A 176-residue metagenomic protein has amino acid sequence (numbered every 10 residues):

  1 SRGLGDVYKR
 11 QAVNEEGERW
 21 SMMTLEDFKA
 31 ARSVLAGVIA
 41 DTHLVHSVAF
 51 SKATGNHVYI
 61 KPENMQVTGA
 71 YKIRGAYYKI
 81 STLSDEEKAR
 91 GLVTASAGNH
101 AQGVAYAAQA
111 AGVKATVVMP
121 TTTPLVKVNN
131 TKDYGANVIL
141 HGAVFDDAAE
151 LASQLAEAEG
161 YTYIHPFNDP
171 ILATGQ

Functional and structural regions predicted by a protein language model:
S1-Y8: Short, small-residue-biased leader/transition segments that mark boundaries at the very start of proteins
G5, V13, G75-Y77: Sequence-pattern detector for short linear motifs and compositional/periodic biases rather than a specific fold
Y8-K9, D27: Generic signature of intrinsically disordered, low-complexity, basic-rich segments and short cationic peptides
K9-R10, S153: Alpha-helical interaction segments
A12-E18: Acidic, Ala/Val/Gly-enriched low-complexity intrinsically disordered segments
R19-Q176: PLP-dependent amino-acid enzyme catalytic core
